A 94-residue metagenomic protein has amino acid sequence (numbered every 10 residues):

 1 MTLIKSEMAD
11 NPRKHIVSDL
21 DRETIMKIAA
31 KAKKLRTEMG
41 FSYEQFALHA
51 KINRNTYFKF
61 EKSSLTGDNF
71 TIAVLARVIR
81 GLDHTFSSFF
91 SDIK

Functional and structural regions predicted by a protein language model:
A9-E38: A short, Lys/Arg-rich alpha-helix, primarily the initiator
A29, K33, F58-K59, F90: Key DNA-contacting residues within the recognition helix of helix-turn-helix
K33, E44, A76: Residues within the helices of the helix-turn-helix
R36, A47, I79: The alpha-helix within a helix-turn-helix
T37, K51, K62-S64, K94: Residue-level detection of the helix-turn-helix DNA-binding "recognition helix"
G40-F60: Short alpha-helical DNA-recognition segment
S64-R80: Short, basic-rich loop-to-helix N-cap that marks the start of a DNA-contacting helix
L82-K94: Short C-terminal boundary/hinge segments that cap the last helix of small helical domains
